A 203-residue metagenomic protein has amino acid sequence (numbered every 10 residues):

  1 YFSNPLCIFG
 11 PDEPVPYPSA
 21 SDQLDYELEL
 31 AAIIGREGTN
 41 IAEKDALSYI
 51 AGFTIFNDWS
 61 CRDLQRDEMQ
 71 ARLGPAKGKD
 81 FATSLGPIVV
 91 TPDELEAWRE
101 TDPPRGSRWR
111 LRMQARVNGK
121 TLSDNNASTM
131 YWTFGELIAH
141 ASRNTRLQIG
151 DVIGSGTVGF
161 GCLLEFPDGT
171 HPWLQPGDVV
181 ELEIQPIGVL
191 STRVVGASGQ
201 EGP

Functional and structural regions predicted by a protein language model:
Y1-I138, N144, G199-G202: Glycine-enriched loop-and-adjacent helix/strand subsegments that border the catalytic/binding cleft of enzyme cores
L30, I153-G154, V180: Generic structural signal for buried aliphatic residues
A32, G150, I184: Conserved S/T- and glycine-rich ATP-binding loop of Class I adenylate-forming
E68, K77, T83, P87-V90 (+2 more regions): Charged, cofactor-coupling segments
T133-Q175: A conserved acidic, glycine/proline-rich C-terminal tail/linker
